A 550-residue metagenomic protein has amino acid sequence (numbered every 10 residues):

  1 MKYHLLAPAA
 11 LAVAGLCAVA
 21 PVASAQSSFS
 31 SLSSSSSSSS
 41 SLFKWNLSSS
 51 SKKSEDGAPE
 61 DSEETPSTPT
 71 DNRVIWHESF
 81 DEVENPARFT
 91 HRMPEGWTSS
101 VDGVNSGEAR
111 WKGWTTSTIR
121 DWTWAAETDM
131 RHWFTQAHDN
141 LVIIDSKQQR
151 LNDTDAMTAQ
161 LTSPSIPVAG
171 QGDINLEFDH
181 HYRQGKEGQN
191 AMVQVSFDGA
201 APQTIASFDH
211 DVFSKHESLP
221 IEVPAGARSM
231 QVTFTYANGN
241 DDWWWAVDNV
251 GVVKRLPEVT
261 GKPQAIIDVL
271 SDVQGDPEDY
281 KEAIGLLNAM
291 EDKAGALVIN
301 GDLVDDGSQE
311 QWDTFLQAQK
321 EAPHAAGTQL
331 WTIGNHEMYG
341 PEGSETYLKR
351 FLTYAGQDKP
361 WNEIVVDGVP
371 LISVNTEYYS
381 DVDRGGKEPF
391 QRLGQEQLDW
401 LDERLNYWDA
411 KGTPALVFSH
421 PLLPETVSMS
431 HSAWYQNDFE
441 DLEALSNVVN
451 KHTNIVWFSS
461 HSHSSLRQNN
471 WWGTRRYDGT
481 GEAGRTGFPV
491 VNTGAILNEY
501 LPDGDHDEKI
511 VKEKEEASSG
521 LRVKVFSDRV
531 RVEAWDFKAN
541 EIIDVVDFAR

Functional and structural regions predicted by a protein language model:
A23-D61: Composition-driven, intrinsically disordered low-complexity tracts enriched in small residues
W76-Q148: Extracellular glycan-recognition surfaces and repeat-rich motifs
L151-G170, H216-S218: Short beta-strands within extracellular/lumenal beta-sheet-rich domains
T154-M157, A237-V253: Extracellular carbohydrate recognition
A169-G172, H181-Q189, N240-D242: Extended, low-complexity, turn-rich repeat/linker tracts enriched in Gly/Pro/Ser/Thr and Asp/Glu that occur
A201-G226: Extracellular carbohydrate recognition and processing domains and analogous Trp-centered ligand-binding platforms
K254-T314: N-terminal active-site segment of His-dependent metallophosphoesterases
Q309-T413, E440-K451, S464-F526, V530: Extended active-site neighborhood of metal-dependent phosphoesterases/phosphodiesterases
